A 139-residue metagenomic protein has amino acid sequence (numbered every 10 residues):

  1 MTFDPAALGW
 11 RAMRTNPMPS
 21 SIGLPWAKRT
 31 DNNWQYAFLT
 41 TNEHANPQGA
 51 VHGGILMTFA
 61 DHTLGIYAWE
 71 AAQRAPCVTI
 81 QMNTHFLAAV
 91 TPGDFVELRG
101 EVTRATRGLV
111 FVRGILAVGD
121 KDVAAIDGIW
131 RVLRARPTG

Functional and structural regions predicted by a protein language model:
M1-G139: Terminal targeting signals and extreme-terminal segments of soluble enzymes
